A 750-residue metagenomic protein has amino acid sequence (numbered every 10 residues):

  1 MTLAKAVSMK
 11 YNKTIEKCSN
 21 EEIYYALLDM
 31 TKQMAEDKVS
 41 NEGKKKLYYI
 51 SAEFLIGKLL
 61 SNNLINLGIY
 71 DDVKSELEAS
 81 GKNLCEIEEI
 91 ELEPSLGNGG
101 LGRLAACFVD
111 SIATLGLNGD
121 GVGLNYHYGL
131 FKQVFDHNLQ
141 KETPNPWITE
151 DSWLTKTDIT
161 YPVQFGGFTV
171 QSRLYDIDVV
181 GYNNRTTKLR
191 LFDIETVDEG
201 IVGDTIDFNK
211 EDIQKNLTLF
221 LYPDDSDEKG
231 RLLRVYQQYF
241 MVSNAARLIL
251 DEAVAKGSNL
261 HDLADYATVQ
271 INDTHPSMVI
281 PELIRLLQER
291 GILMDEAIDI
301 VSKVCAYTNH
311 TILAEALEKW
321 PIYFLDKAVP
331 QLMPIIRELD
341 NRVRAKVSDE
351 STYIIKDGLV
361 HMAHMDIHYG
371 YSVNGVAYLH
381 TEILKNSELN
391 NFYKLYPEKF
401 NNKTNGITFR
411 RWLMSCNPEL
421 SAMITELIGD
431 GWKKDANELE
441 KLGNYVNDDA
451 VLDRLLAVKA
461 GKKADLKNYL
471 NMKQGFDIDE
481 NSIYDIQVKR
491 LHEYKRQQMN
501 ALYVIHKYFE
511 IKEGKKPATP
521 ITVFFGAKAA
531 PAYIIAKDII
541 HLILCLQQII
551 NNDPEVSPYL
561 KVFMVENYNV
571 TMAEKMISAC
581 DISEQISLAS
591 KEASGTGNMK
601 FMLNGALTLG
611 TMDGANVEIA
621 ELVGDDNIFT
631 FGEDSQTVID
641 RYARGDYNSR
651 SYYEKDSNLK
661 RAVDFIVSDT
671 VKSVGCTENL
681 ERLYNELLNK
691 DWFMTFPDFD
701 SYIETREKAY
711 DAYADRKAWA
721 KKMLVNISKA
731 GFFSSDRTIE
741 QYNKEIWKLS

Functional and structural regions predicted by a protein language model:
M1-S750: A conserved ligand/cofactor-binding region detector
